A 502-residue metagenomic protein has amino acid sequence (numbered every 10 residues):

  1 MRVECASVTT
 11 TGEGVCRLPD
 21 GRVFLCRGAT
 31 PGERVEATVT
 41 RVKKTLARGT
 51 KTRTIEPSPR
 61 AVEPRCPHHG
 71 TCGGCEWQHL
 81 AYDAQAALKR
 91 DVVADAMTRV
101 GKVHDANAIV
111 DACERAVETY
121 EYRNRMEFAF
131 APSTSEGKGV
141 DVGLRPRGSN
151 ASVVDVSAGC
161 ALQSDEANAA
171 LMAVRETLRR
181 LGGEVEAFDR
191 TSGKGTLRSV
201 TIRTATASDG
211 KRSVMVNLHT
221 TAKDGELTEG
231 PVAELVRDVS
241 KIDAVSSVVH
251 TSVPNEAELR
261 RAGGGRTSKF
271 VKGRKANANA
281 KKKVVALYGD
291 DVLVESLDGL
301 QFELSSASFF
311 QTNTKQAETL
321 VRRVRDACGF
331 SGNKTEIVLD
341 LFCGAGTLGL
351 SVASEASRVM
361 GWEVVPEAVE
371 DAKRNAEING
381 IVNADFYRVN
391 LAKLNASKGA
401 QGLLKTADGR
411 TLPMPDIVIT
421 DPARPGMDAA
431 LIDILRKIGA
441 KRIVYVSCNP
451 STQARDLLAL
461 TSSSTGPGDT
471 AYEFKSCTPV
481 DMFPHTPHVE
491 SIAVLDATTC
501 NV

Functional and structural regions predicted by a protein language model:
M1-E4, T10, M215, D224-V502: Rossmann-like S-adenosyl-L-methionine
M1-H68, S149: Terminal RNA-binding accessory module
G32, Q163, N313: Short, conserved phosphate/pyrophosphate- and ester-handling motifs at nucleotide-, phospho-/glycolipid
T52-P64, G70-A187: Extended interfacial segments that mediate partner engagement and assembly in macromolecular machines
Y120-N124, G210-S213, P487-H488: A short, glycine/Asx- and small/polar-enriched loop/turn that sits immediately N-terminal to a beta-strand
Y120-T134, R175-I202, A276-A278, K282-L293: Conserved alpha/beta core surface patches that mediate binding of polyanionic ligands
S152-R198, T221-E256: Internal alpha/beta scaffold segment
R203-S208: Structural signature of eukaryotic scaffold interfaces centered on beta-propeller domains
